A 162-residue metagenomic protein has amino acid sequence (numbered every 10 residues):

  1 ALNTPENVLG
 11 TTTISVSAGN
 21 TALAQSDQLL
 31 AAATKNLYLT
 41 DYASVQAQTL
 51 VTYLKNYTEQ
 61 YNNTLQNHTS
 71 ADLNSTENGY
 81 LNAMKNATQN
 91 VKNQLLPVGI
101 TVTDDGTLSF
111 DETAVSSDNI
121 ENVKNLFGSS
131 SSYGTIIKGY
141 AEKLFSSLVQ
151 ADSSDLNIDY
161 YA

Functional and structural regions predicted by a protein language model:
A1-A162: Polar, low-complexity export/assembly segments characteristic of proteins that are secreted or assemble on the cell
